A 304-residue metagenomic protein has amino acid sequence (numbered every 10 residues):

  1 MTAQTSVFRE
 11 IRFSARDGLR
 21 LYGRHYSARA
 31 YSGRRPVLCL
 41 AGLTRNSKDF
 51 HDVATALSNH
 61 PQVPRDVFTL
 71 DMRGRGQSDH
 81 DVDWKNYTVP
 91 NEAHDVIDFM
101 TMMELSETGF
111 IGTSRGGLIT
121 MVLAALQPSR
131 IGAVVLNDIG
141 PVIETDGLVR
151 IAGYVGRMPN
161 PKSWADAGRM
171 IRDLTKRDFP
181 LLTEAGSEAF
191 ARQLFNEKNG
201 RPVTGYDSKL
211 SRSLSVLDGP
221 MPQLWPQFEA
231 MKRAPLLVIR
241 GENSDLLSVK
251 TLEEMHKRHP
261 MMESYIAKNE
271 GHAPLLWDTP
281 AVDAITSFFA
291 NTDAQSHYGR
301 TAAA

Functional and structural regions predicted by a protein language model:
R16-S27: A short loop-to-beta-strand scaffold at the N-terminal edge of the catalytic core in hydrolase folds
S27-D79: Conserved HGGG/HGGXW glycine-rich cap/lid loop of the alpha/beta-hydrolase fold
D52, S58, D66-I111: Active-site loop/oxyanion-hole signature of alpha/beta-hydrolase fold enzymes
D71-R75, G140, E270-G271: Short beta-to-alpha linker loops that shape the active-site pocket of alpha/beta-hydrolase fold enzymes
S106-T145: Conserved hydrolase catalytic core segment
K162-S215: Conserved alpha/beta-hydrolase catalytic His-Asp/Glu region
E197-K257: Conserved serine/cysteine hydrolase catalytic core
E270-T279: Catalytic histidine-centered segment of alpha/beta-hydrolase-like enzymes
